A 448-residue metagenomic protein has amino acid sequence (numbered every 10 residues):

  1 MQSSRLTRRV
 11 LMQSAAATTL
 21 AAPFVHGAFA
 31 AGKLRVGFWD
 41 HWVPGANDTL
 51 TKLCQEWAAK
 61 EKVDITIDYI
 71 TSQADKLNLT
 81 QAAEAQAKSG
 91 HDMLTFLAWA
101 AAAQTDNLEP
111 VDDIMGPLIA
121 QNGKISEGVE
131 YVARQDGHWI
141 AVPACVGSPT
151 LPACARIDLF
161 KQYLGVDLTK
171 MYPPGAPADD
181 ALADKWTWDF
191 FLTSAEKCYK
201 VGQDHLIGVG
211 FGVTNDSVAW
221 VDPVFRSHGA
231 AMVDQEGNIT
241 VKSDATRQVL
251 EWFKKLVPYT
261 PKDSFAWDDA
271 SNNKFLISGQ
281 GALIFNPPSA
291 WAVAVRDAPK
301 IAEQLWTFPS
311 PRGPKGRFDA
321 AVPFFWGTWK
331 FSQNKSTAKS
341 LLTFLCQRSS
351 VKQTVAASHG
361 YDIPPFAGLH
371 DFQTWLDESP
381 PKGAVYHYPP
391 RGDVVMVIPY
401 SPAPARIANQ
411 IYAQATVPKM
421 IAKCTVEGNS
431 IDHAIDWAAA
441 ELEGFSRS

Functional and structural regions predicted by a protein language model:
Q2-T105, G116-G123, S148-P149, V166-P173 (+7 more regions): Conserved N-terminal structural module of periplasmic/extracytoplasmic solute-binding proteins
I70-T80, D184-F190, S264-S278: Short helix-initiation/N-cap motifs at beta->coil->alpha
D92-T95, A282-N286: Paired acidic/hydrophobic, glycine-rich loop segments that form the ligand-binding mouth/hinge of periplasmic-binding
L97-C154, K161, Q304-P311, K382-V385 (+1 more regions): Hinge/lid segment of periplasmic solute-binding proteins
W99, S289-A302, P314-T416, N429 (+1 more regions): C-terminal lobe and pocket-closing loops of periplasmic/extracytoplasmic Venus-flytrap solute-binding proteins
D113-S126, V166-D184, H228-V249, R296-P299 (+1 more regions): Short, solvent-exposed loop/beta-turn-alpha elements that line the ligand-binding surface or hinge of extracytoplasmic
I140-A141, Y199-V213, Q347-S358, E443-S448: Bilobed periplasmic-binding protein-like "clamshell/Venus-flytrap" ligand-binding domains
W188-C198, A231, Q235-A266, S310: Glycine-centered hinge/linker elements that transmit conformational signals in sensory and ligand-binding systems
